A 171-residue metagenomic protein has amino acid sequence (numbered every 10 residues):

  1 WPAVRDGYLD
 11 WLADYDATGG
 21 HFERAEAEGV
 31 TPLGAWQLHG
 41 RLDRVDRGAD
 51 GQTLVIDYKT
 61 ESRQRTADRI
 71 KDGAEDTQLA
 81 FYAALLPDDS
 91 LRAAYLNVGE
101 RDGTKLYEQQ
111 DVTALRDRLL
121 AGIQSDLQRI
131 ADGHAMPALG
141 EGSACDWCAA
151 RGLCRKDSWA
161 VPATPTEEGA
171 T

Functional and structural regions predicted by a protein language model:
W1-T171: RecB-family 4Fe-4S metal-dependent nuclease core
